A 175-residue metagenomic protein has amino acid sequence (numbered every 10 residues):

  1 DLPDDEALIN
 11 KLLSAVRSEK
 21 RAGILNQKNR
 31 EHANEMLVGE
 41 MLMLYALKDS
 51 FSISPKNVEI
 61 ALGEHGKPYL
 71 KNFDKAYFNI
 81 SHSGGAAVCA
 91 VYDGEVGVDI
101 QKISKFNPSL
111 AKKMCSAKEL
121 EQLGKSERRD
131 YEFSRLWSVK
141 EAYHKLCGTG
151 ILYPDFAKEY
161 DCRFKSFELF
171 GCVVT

Functional and structural regions predicted by a protein language model:
D1-T175: Conserved nucleotide-ligand handling architecture
